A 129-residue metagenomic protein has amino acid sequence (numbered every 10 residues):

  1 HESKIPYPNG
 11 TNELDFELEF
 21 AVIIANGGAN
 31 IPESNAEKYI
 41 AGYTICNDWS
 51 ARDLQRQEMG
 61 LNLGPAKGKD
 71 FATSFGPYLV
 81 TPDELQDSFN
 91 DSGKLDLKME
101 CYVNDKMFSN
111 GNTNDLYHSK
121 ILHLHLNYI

Functional and structural regions predicted by a protein language model:
H1-L126: Glycine-enriched loop-and-adjacent helix/strand subsegments that border the catalytic/binding cleft of enzyme cores
